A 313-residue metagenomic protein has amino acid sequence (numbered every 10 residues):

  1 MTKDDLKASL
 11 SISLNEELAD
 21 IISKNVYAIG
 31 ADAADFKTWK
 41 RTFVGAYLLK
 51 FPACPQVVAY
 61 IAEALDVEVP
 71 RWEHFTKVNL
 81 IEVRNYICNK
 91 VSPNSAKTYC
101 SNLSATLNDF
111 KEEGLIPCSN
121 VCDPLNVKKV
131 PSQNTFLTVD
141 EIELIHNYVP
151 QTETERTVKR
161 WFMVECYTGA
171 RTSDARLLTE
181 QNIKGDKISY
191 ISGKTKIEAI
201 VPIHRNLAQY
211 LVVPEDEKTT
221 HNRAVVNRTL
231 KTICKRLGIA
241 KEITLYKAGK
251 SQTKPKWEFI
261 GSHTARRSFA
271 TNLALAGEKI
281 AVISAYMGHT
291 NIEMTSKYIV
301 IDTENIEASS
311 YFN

Functional and structural regions predicted by a protein language model:
K40-Q133, Y148: N-terminal core-binding DNA-recognition domain of tyrosine recombinases/integrases
P93, K97, N120-T172, A224: Basic, Lys/Arg- and aromatic-enriched nucleic-acid-binding interface segment
P131, T195-I239, T244-K254: C-terminal catalytic core of Y-nucleophile DNA break-rejoin enzymes
F136, S192-K196, M287-F312: Catalytic-site neighborhood detector that most strongly recognizes the C-terminal catalytic loop/helix of tyrosine
I145, I200-V213, K297-N313: DNA/chromatin major-groove-contacting recognition/catalytic segments
T152, D216-E217, K231-A285: Short, basic (Lys/Arg/His-rich) helix/loop patches that form interaction surfaces in the mid-to-C-terminal regions
T168, L177-Y210: Conserved tyrosine-mediated DNA breakage-rejoining catalytic core shared by Y-recombinases
Q181-K187, E278-K297: Short, polar N-cap/turn motifs at the start of nucleic acid-interacting alpha helices
